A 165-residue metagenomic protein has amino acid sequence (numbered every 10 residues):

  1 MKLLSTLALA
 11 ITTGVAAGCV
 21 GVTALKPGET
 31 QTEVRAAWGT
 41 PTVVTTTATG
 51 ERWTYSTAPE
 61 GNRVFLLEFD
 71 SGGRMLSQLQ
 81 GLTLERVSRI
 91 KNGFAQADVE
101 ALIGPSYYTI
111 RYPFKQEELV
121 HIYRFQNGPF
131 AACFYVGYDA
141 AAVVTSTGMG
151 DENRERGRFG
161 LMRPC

Functional and structural regions predicted by a protein language model:
M1-A17: Sec-dependent bacterial lipoprotein signal peptides
V20-C165: Residues within mature, well-folded domains
